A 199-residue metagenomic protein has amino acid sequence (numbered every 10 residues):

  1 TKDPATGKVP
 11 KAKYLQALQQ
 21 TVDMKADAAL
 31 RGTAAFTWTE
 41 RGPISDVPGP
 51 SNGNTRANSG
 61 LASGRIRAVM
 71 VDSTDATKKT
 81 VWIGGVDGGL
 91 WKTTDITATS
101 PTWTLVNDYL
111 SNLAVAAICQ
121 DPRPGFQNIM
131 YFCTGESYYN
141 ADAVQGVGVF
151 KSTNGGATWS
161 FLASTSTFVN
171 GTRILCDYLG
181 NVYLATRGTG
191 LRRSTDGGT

Functional and structural regions predicted by a protein language model:
T1-T199: Extracellular glycan-interacting surfaces
